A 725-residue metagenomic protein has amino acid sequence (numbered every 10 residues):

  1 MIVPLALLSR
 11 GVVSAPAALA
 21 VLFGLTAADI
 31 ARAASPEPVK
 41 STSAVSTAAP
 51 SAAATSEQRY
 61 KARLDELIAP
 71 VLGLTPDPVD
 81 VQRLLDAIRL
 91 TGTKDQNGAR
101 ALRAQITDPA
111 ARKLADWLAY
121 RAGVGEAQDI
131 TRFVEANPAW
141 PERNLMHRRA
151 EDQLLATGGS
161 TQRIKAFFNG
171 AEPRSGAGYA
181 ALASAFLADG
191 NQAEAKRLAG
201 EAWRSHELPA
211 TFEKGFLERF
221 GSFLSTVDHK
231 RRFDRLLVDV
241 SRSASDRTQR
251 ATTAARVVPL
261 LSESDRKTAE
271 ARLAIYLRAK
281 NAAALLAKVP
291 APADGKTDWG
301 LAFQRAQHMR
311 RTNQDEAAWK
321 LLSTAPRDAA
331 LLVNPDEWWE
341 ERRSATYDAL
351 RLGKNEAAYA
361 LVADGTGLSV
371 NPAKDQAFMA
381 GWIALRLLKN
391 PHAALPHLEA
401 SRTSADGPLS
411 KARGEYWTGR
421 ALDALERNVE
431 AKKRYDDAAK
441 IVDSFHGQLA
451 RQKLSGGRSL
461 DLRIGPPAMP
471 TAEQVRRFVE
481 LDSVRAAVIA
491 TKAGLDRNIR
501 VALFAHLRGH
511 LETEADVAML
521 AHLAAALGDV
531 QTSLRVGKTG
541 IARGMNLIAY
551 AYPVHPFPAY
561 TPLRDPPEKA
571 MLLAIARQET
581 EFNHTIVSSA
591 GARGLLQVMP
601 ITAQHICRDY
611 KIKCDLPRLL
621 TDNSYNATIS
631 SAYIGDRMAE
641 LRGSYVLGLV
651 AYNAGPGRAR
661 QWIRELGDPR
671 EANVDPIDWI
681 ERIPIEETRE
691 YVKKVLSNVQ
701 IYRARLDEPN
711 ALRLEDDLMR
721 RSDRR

Functional and structural regions predicted by a protein language model:
I30-D80, R724: Compositionally biased, proline/threonine/alanine/serine-rich low-complexity intrinsically disordered stretches
A69-D77, R100-A110, Y120-V124, R132-E142 (+14 more regions): Solenoid-like repeat scaffolds
R83, A111, D116, H147-A150 (+9 more regions): TPR repeat positional signature
I88, D152, S184, D234 (+7 more regions): Residue-level recognition of tetratricopeptide repeat
T93, T157-G158, D189, D239 (+7 more regions): Structural motif corresponding to the intra-repeat A-B loop/turn of tetratricopeptide repeats
W117-A119, T131, A136, Q314-A317 (+6 more regions): Catalytic glycan-binding domains that act on GlcNAc-containing polysaccharides
A119-R121, E135, H147-L155, E340-K354 (+1 more regions): Alpha-helical adaptor scaffolds
